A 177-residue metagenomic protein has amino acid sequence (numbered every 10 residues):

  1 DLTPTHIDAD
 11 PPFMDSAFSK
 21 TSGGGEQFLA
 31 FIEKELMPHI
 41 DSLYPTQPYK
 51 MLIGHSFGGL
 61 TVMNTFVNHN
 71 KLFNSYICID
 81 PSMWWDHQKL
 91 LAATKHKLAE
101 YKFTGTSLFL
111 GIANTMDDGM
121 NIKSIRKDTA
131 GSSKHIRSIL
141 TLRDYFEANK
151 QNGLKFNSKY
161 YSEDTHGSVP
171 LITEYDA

Functional and structural regions predicted by a protein language model:
D1-D176: Non-catalytic cap/lid and distal C-terminal segments of serine-dependent acyl enzymes
